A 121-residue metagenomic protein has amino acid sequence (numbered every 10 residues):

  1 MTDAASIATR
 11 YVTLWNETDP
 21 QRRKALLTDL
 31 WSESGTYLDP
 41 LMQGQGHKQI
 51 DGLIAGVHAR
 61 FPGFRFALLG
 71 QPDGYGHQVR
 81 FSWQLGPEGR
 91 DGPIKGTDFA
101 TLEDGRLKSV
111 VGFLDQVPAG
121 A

Functional and structural regions predicted by a protein language model:
M1-S6, V117-A121: Basic/polar N-terminal segments that are highly enriched at the extreme N-terminus, encompassing both cleavable
T2-L30: Short acidic-aromatic low-complexity motifs
A8-T9, D39, S82: A short, structure-level motif marking secondary-structure boundaries and short turns
L14, Y37-P40, P87: A general structural-boundary detector
N16, V57-A121: A beta-strand edge to alpha-helix "cap/lid" segment located at domain peripheries
R22-H77: A solvent-exposed, acidic/Ser-Thr-rich amphipathic alpha-helical stretch
